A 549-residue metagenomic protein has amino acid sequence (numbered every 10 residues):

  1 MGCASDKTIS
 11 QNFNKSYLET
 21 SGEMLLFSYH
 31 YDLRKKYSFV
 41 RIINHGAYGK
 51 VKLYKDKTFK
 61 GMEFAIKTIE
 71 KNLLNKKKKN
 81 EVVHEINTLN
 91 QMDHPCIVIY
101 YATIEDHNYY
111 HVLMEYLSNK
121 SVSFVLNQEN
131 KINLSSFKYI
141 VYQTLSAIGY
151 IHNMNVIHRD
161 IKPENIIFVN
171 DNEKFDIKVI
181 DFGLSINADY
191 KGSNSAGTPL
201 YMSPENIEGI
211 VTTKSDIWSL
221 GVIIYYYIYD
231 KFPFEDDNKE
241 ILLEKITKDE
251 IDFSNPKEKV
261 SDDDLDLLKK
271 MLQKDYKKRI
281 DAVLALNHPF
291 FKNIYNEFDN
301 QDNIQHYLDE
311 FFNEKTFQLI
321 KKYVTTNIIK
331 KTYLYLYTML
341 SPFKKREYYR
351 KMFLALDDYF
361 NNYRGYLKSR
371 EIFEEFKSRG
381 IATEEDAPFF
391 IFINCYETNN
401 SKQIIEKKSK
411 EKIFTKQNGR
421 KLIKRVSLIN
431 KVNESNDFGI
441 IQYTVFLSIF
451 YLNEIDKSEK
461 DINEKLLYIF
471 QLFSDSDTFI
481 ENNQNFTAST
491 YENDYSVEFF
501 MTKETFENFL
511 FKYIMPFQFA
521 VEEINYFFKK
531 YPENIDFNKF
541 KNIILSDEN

Functional and structural regions predicted by a protein language model:
V40-A47, V51: Protein kinase glycine-rich loop
T103: Activation-segment/catalytic-loop signature of the eukaryotic protein kinase fold
H107-S121: Conserved short submotifs of the Hanks-type protein kinase catalytic core that shape the nucleotide-binding pocket
I140-V141: Activation segment signature within eukaryotic-like protein kinase domains
H152-V169: Catalytic-loop of the protein kinase fold
D216: Conserved catalytic-loop aspartate of Hanks-type protein kinases
Q273-N300: Terminal C-lobe "cap" of eukaryotic-type protein kinase domains
